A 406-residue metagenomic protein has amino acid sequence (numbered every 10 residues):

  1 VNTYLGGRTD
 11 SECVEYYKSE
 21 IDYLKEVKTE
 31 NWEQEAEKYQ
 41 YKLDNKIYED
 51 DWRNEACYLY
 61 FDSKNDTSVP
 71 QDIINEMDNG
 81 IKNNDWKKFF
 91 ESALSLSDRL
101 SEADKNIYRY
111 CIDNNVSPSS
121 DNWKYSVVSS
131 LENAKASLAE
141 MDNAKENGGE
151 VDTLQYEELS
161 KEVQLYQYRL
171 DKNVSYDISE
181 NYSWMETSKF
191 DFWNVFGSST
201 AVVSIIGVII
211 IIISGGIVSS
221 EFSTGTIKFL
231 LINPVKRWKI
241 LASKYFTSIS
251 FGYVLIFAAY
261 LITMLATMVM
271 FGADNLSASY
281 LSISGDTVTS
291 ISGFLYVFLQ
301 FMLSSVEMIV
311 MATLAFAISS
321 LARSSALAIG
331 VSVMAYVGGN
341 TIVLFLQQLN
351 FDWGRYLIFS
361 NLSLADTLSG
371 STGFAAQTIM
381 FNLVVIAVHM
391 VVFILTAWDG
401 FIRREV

Functional and structural regions predicted by a protein language model:
N2, S325-L357: Transmembrane helix segments
N2-K82, K88-S92, L96-R99, Q155 (+5 more regions): Secretory targeting signals
V208, L265, T313-A317, V337 (+2 more regions): Alpha-helical transmembrane segments of multipass membrane proteins
S214-L231: Transmembrane helix boundary and interhelical loop/hinge segments in multi-pass membrane proteins
K244, S332-V333, I386: Residue-level recognition of transmembrane alpha-helices in multi-pass small-molecule transporters/permeases
A317, L321, V385-V406: Junction motif at the cytosolic side of a transmembrane helix
N350-G370: Short hydrophobic, aromatic-rich alpha-helical segments embedded in or entering the lipid bilayer of multi-pass
